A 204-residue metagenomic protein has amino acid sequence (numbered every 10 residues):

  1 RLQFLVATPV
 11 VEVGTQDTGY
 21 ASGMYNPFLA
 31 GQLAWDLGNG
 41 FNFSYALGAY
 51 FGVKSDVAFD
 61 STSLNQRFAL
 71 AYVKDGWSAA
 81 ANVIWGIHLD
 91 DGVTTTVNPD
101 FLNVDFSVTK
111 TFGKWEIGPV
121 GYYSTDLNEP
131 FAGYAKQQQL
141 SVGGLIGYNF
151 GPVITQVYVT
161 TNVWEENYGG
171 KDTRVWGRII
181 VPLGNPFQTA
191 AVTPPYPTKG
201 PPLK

Functional and structural regions predicted by a protein language model:
R1, G38-N42, K74-G76, F112-W115 (+1 more regions): Strand-connecting loop/turn motifs
R1-L37, F41: Long, hydrophobic/aromatic-enriched structural stretches that serve as scaffold segments
Q3-P9, S44-Y50, A80-G86, G118-Y122 (+1 more regions): Transmembrane beta-strands of outer-membrane beta-barrel proteins
P9-D17, A34-G38, G48-V57, V73 (+4 more regions): Sequence/structural signature of outer-membrane beta-barrel proteins
L29-W35, L47-A49, Q66-K74, V83-W85 (+4 more regions): Residues on the lipid-exposed face of transmembrane beta-strands in outer-membrane beta-barrel proteins
D56-L64: A contiguous catalytic/ligand-binding core that recognizes phosphate-bearing ligands
S63-R67, G92-T94: Acidic/Ser/Thr-rich, low-complexity mid-to-C-terminal regulatory regions of eukaryotic proteins
T94-K204: Outer membrane beta-barrel transmembrane domains
